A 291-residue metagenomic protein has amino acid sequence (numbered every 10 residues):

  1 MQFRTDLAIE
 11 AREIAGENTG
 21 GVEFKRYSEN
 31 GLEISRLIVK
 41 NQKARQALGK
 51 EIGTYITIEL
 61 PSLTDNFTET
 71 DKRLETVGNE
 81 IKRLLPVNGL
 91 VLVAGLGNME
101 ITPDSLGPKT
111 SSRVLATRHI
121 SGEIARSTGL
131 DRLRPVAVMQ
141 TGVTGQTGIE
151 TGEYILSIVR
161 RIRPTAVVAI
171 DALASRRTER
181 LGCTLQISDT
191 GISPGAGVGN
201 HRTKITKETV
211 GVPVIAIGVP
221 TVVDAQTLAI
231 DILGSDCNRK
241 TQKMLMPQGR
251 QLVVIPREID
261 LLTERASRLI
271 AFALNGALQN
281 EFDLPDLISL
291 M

Functional and structural regions predicted by a protein language model:
M1-I52: N-terminal amphipathic/basic leader segments beginning at the initiator methionine
Q42-L85: An N-terminal, well-structured beta->alpha segment
E59-P61, L90-I101, V138-G142: Short glycine-rich or small-residue beta-strand-to-loop segments that form or flank ligand, phosphate, metal/Fe-S
L96-D104, G145, A172-R176: Gly/Ser/Thr-rich loops at beta-strand to alpha-helix junctions that form or flank small-molecule/cofactor-binding
N98-R134, V138: Glycine-rich phosphate/diphosphate-binding loop of Rossmann-like nucleotide-binding domains
G129-I158: A structural-propensity feature for long, helix-poor, extended segments
M139-Q140, A169-M291: A structural signal for small-residue-enriched, beta-sheet-centric alpha/beta enzyme cores and oligomeric scaffold folds
V159, P164-T165: Proline-aspartate-enriched helix->loop->beta-strand connector
